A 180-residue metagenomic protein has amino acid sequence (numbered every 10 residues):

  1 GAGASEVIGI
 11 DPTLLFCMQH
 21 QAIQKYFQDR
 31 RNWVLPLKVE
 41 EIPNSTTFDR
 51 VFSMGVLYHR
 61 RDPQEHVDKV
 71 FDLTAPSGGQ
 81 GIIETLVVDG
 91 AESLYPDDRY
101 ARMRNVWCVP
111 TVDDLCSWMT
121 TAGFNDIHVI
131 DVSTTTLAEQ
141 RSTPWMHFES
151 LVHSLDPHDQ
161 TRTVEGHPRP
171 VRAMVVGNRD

Functional and structural regions predicted by a protein language model:
G1-I42: Class I SAM-dependent methyltransferase SAM/SAH-binding core
F48-Q64: A short SAM/SAH-binding and catalytic strip from SAM-dependent methyltransferases
Q64-I82: A short glycine-rich, Lys/Arg-flanked "PGG" loop and its adjoining helix->strand segment in the class I
E84-V87, V132: Short strand-turn motif at the edge of the Rossmann-like AdoMet-binding core
L86-V106: Short, glycine-/aromatic-enriched active-site segment of Class I SAM-dependent methyltransferases
V106-I130: Short alpha-helix
N125-S154: Conserved catalytic loop of SAM-dependent methyltransferase domains
H158-D180: C-terminal lobe and adjacent flexible extensions of AdoMet/dcAdoMet transferase-like proteins
